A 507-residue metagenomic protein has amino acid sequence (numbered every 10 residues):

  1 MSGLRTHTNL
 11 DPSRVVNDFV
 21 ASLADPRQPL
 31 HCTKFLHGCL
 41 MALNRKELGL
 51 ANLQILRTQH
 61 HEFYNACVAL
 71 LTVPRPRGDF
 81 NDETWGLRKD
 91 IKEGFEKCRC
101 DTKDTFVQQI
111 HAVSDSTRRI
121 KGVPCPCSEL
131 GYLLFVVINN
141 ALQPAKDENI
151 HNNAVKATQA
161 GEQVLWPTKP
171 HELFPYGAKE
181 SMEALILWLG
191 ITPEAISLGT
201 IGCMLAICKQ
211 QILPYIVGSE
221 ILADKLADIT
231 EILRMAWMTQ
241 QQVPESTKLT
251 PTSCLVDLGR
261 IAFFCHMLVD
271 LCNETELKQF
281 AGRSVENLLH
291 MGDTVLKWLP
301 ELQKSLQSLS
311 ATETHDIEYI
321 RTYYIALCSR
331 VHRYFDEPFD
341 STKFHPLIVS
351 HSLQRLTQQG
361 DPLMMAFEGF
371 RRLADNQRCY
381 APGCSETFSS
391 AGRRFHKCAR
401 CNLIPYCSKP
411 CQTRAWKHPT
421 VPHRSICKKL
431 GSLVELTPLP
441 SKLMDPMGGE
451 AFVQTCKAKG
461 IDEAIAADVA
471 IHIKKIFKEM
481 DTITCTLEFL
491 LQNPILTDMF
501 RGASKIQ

Functional and structural regions predicted by a protein language model:
M1-E386, L433-Q507: Generic structural signal for coil/turn-prone sequence and helix-edge features
S253-L258, G392-R400: Glycine-rich, flexible loop segments associated with nucleotide phosphate handling
A374-C379, R393, N402, P422: Flanking scaffold residues of small Cys/His-coordinated metal-binding clusters
F388, K397-I426: Cys/His-coordinated zinc-finger cores
